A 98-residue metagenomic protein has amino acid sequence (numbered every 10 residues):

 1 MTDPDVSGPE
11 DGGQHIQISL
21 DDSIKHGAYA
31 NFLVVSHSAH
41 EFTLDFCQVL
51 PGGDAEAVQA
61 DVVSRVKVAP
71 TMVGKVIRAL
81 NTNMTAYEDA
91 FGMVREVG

Functional and structural regions predicted by a protein language model:
T2-T71, R78-G98: N-terminal intrinsically disordered, cationic/polar leader segments that include organellar targeting peptides
